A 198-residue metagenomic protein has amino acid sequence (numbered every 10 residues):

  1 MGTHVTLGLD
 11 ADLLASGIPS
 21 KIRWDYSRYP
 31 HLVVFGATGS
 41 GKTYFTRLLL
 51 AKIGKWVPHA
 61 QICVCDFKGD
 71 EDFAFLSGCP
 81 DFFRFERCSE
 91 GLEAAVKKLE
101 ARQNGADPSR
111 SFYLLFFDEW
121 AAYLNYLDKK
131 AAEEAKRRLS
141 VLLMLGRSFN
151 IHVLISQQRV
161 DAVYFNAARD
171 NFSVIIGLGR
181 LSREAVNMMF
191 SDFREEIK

Functional and structural regions predicted by a protein language model:
M1-K21: N-terminal pre-Walker A segment at the start of P-loop NTPase domains
A37-T38: The conserved Walker
K42: Conserved lysine of the Walker
F45: Hydrophobic positions on the alpha1 helix immediately C-terminal to the Walker A/P-loop
H59-Q61, R110-L114, G146-I155: Loop/turn-to-beta-strand initiation segments
Q61-V64, K68-F117: Mechanochemical coupling/switch segment within NTP-driven translocation systems
G91-Q103, E134-Q158, L181-S182: Substrate-engagement module of ASCE P-loop NTPases
Q157-K198: Conserved ATP-driven motor cores of ASCE-family P-loop NTPases powering translocation/secretion/packaging/pilus
